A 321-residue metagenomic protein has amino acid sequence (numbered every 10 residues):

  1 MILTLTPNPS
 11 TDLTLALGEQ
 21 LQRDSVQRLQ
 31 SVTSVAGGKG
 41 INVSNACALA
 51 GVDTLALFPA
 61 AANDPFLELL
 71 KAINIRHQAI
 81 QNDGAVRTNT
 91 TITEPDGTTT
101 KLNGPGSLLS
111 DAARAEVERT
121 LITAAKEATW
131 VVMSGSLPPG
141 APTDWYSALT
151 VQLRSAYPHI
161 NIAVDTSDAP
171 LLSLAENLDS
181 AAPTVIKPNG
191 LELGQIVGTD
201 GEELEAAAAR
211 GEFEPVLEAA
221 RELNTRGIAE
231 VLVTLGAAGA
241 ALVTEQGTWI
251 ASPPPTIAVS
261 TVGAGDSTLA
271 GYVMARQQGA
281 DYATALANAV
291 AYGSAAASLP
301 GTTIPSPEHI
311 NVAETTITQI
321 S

Functional and structural regions predicted by a protein language model:
M1-L55, P65, S321: Glycine-rich phosphate/adenosyl-contacting loop at the front of the ribokinase-like
N45, T88-I92, G239-V243: Short beta-strand scaffold segments in enzyme catalytic cores
A48, T150, R154, Q277: Gly/Ala-rich phosphate-binding loop of Rossmann-like dinucleotide-binding domains, activating on the conserved
A48-T129, V312-S321: Conserved N-terminal subdomain of the carbohydrate kinase-like
A115-R119, T143-T150, E214-L217, I250-T256: Charged helix-capping and loop-helix junction motifs
E127-G140: Short acidic, glycine-rich surface-loop motifs adjacent to enzyme active sites
A148-N161, T166-Q246: Conserved phosphate/ATP/ADP-binding segment of small-molecule kinases
R221-E222, R226-A237, E245-T248, S252-T316: Conserved post-catalytic alpha-helical subdomain immediately downstream of the catalytic base and nucleotide-binding
